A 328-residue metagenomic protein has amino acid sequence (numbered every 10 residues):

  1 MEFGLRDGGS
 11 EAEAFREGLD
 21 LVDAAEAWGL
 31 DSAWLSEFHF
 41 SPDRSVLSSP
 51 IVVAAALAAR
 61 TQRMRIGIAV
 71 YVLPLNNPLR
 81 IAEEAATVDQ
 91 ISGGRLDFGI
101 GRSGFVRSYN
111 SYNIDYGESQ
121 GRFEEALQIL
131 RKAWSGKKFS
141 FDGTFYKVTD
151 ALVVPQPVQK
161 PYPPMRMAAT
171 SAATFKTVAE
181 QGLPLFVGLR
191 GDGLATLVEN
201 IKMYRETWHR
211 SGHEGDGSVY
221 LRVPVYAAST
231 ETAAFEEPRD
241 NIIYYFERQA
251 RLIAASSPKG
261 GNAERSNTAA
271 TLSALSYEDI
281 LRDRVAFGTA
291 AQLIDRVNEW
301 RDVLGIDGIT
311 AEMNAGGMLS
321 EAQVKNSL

Functional and structural regions predicted by a protein language model:
M1-F15, Y71-L79, Q159-A169, V225-A228 (+1 more regions): Active-site mouth loops of central-metabolism enzymes
M1-L5, A33-L35, I66-I68, L96-I100 (+4 more regions): Hydrophobic faces of well-ordered beta-strands that scaffold small-molecule active sites in alpha/beta enzyme cores
M1-R60, R65-I66, K160-P163: N-terminal beta1-alpha1-beta2 module of alpha/beta enzyme domains
A12-A25, E84, A169-K176, Q292-W300: Short, acidic/polar
E26, D89, A179, R301-D302: Non-catalytic positions within long, well-ordered alpha-helices that form the structural scaffold/packing of enzyme
A27, G117-V153, A195-I306: An alpha-helical appendage that flanks or caps ligand/catalytic pockets
S32-L57, V72, G104, R190-L194 (+1 more regions): Glycine-rich, proline-tolerant flexible connector loops at the mouths of alpha/beta enzymes
N77-P184, A195-K202, E206-D216: Internal, glycine-rich beta/alpha segment that forms the wall or movable "lid" of small-molecule/cofactor binding
